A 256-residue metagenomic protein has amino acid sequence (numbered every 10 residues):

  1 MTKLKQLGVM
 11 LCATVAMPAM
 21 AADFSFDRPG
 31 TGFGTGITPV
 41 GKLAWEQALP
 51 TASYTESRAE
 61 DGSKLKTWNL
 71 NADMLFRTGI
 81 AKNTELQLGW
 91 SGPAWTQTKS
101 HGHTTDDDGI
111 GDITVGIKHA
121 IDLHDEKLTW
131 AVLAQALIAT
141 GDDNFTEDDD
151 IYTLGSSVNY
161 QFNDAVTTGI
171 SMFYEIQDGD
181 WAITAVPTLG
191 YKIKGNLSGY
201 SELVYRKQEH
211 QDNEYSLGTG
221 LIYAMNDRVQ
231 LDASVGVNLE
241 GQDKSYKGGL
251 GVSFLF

Functional and structural regions predicted by a protein language model:
M1-D27: Cleavable N-terminal export/targeting peptides
A21-F256: Transmembrane beta-barrel domains of Gram-negative outer membranes and organellar outer membranes
